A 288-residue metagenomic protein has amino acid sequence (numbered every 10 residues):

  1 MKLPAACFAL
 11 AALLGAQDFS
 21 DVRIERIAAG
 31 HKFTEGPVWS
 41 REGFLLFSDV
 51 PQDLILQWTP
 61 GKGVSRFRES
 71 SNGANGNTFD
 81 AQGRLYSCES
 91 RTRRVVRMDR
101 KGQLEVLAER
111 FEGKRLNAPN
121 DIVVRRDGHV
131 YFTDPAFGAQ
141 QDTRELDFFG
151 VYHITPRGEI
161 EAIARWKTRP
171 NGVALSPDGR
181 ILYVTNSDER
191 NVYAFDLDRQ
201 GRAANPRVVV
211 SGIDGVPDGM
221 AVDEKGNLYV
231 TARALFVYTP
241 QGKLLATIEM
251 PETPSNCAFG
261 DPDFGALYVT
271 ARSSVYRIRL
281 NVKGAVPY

Functional and structural regions predicted by a protein language model:
P4-G15: Bacterial N-terminal signal peptides
L14-R23, E42, Q52, V286-Y288: Blade/loop signatures of beta-propeller domains
Q17-A29, K62-S70, K101-G113, G150-R169 (+2 more regions): Blade-edge beta-strand/turn elements of extracellular beta-propeller and related beta-sheet repeat scaffolds
R23, A29-F44, S70-E89, R93-R94 (+7 more regions): Beta-rich, blade/repeat-based domains predominating in secreted/periplasmic proteins but also intracellular
F44-R66: Beta-propeller domains
V50-P51, S90-R91, F137-F148, S187-R190 (+1 more regions): Short, solvent-exposed loop/turn segments at conserved positions within beta-propeller repeat blades
L54-L56, R94-V96, F149-Y152, N191-Y193 (+2 more regions): A short loop-to-beta-strand structural motif that recurs across blades of beta-propeller domains
F195-R202, L280-V286: Short loop/turn segments immediately following beta-strands, especially the blade-tip and inter-blade linker loops
